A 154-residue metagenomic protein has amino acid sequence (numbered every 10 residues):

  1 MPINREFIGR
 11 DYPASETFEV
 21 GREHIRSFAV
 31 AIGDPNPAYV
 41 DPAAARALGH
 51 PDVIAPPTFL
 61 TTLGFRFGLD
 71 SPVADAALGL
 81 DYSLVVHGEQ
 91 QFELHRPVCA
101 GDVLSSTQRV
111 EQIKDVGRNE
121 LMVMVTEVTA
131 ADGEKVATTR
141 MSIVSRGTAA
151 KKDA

Functional and structural regions predicted by a protein language model:
M1-E6, L94-A154: HotDog/MaoC-like acyl-thioester-processing domains
M1-H87, A150-A154: Hot-dog-fold acyl-thioester-processing enzymes
E89-E93: Short alpha-helix capping/helix-loop boundary micro-motifs
